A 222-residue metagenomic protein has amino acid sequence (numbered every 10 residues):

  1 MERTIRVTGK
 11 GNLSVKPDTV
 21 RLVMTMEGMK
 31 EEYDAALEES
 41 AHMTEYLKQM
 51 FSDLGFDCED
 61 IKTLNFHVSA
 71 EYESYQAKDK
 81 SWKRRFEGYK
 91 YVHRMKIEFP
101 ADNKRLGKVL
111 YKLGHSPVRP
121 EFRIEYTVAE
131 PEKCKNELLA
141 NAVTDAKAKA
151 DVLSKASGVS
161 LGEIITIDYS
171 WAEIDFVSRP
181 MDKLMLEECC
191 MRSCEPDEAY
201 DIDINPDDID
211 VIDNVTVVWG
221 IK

Functional and structural regions predicted by a protein language model:
M1-K222: Short, charge-dense linear interaction motifs
